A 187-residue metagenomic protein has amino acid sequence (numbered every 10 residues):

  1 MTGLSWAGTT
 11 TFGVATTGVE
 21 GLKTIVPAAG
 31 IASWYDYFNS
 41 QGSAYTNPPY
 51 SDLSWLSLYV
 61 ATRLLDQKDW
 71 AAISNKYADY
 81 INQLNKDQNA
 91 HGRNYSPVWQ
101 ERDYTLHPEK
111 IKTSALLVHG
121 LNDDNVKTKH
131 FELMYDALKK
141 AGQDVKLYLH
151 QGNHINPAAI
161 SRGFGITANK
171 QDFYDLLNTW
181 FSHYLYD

Functional and structural regions predicted by a protein language model:
M1-G3, A28, V118: Short beta-strand immediately N-terminal to the catalytic nucleophile in serine-hydrolase-like folds
G3-G13, N125: Glycine-rich nucleophile elbow surrounding the catalytic serine of serine-hydrolase chemistry
G13-K110: Accessory cap/linker subdomain of secreted extracellular hydrolases
A15-L22, S40-T46, F131-Y135, S161-F173: Short secondary-structure boundary/capping segments
E20, K139-D187: Alpha/beta-hydrolase-fold serine-hydrolase catalytic core, especially in secreted/extracellular enzymes
I111, L117-H119, D123: Short beta-strand/loop motif that positions the catalytic acidic residue of the alpha/beta-hydrolase fold
D124-E132: Conserved alpha/beta-hydrolase "acid-adjacent" motif
